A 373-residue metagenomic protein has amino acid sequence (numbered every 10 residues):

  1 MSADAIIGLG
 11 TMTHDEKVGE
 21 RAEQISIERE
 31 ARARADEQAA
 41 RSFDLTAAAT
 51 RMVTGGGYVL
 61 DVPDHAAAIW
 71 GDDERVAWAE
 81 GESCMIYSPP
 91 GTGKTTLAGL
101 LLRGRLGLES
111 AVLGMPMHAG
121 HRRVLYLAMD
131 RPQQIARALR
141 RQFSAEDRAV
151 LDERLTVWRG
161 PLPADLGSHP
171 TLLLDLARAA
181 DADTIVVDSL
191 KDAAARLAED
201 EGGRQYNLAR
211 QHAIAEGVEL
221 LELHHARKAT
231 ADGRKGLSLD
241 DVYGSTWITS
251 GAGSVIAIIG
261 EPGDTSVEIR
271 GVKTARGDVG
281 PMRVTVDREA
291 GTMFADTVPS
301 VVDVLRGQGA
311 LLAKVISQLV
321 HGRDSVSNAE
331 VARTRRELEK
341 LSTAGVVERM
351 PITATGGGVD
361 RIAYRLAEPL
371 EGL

Functional and structural regions predicted by a protein language model:
D4, L9-T11, D15-S26, R178-A179 (+1 more regions): C-terminal regions of RecA-like/P-loop NTPase motor modules
E20-L45: Charge-rich, low-complexity alpha-helical coiled-coil segments
E37-Q142, I362, P369, L373: The Walker A/P-loop phosphate-binding site
W78, P116-A119, R148-V150, A177-A179 (+2 more regions): Conserved catalytic network of the ASCE P-loop NTPase/AAA+ motor domain
M85-I86, G91, T96, G203-T292: Phosphate-binding/switch region of NTP-binding enzymes
L101, Q134-Q142, L172, Q205-L208 (+3 more regions): Alpha-helical scaffold elements adjacent to nucleotide-binding pockets in ATP/GTP-utilizing enzyme cores
A119-E199, R204, R335, E339-K340: Conserved inter-motif catalytic segment of the P-loop NTP-binding fold
